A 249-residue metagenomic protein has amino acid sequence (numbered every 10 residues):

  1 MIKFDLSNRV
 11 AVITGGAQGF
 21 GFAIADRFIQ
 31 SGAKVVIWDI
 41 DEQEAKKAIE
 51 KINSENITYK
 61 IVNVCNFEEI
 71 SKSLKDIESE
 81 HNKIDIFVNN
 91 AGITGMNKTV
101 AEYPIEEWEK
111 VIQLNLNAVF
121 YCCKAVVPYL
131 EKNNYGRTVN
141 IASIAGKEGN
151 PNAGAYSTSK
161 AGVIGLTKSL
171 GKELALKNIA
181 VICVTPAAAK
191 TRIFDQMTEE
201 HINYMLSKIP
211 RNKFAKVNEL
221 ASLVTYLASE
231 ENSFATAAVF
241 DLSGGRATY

Functional and structural regions predicted by a protein language model:
M1-K3, T94-N97, E148, T225 (+1 more regions): Short C-terminal tail/terminal secondary-structure segment of NAD(P)H-dependent dehydrogenase/reductase domains
E42-Q43, I61-S73, I105, N218: The beta1-alpha1 cofactor-binding region of Rossmann-like NAD(H)/NADP(H)-dependent oxidoreductases
K98-V100, P104-I112, F194, M205: Substrate-binding pocket helix/loop in short-chain dehydrogenase/reductase
C123, S159, T167: Active-site helix of classical SDR
P128, K172-L176, S233: Alpha-helical segment proximal to the catalytic Tyr-Lys
S143: Residue(s) in the substrate-gating loop at a strand-loop-helix junction that position the organic substrate next
I209-L220, E231: A conserved structural motif in NAD(P)-dependent oxidoreductases
